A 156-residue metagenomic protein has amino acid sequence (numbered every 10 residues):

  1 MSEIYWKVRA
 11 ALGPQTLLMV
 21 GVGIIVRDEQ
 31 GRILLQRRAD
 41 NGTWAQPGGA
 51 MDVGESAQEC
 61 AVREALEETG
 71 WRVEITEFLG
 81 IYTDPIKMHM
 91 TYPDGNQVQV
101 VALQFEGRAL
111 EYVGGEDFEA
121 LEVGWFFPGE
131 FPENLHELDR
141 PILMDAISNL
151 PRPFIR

Functional and structural regions predicted by a protein language model:
M1-G23, G95: Acidic, metal-coordinating catalytic segment for phosphate/diphosphate chemistry, firing primarily on the Nudix
Y5-V8, M144-R156: Acidic/histidine-enriched, glycine/proline-rich intrinsically disordered or flexible terminal extensions
T16-L17, R32, T43, V123 (+1 more regions): A residue-level structural signature of the nucleotidyltransferase/glycosyltransferase Rossmann-like core
M19, D28, A39-N41, Q46 (+2 more regions): Short connector loops at helix/strand junctions that flank enzyme active sites, especially segments positioning acidic
M19-G21, Q30, A120: A structure-centric signal for secondary-structure junctions around beta-strands
V26-R27, L35, G107, W125: Conserved hydrophobic "DFG−1" position in protein kinase catalytic cores
D28-E68: Conserved Nudix-box catalytic region and its N-terminal flanking loop in Nudix hydrolases and closely related
M51-E77, Y82-P141, I155-R156: Unchanged
